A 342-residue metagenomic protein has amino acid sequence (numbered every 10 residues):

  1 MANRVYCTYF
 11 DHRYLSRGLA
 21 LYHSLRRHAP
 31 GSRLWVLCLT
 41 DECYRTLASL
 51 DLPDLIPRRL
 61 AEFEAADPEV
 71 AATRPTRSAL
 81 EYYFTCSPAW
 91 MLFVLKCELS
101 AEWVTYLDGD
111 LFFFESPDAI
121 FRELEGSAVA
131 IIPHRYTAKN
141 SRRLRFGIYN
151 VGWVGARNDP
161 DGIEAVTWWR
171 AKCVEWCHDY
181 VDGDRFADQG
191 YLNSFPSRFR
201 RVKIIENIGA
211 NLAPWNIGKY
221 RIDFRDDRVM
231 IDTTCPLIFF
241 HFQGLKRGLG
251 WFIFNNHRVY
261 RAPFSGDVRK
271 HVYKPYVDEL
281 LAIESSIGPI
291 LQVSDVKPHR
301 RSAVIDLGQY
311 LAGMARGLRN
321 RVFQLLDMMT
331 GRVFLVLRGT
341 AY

Functional and structural regions predicted by a protein language model:
M1-P75, L95-A101, G288-Y342: N-terminal anchoring/stem segment of glycosyltransferases
R13, D41-C43, L111-F112, R135-A138 (+3 more regions): Short, solvent-exposed loop/turn segments at secondary-structure junctions
W35-V36, T105-Y106, I131, K203-N207 (+1 more regions): A structural signal for short, well-ordered beta-strand segments and their strand-loop junctions that often border
E64-A72, A138-L144, W215: Short, charged, surface-exposed secondary-structure boundary motifs
F84-Y136, G155-A156: GT-A fold catalytic core of metal-dependent nucleotide-sugar glycosyltransferases, centered on the diacidic
F121-E175: Conserved catalytic core of nucleotide-sugar-dependent glycosyltransferases
D161-L245, F252: Catalytic core and acceptor-binding pocket of nucleotide-sugar-dependent glycosyltransferases
P236-S285: Low-complexity, glycine/alanine/valine/leucine- and proline-rich hydrophobic stretches
